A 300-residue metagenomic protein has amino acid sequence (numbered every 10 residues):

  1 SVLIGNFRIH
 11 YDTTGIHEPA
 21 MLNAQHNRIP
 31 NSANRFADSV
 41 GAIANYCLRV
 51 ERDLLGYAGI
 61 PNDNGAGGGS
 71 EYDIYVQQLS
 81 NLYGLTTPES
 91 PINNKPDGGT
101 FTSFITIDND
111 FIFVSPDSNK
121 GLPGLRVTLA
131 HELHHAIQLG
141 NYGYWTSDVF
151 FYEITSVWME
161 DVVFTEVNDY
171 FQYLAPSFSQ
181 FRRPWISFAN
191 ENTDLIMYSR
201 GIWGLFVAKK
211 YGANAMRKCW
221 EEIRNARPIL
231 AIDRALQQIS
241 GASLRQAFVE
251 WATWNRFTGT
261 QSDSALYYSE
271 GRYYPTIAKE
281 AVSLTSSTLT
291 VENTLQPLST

Functional and structural regions predicted by a protein language model:
G5-D148, T155, E166-V167: Juxtacatalytic substrate-recognition/specificity segment
F7-Y11, Y57, Y75, H134 (+5 more regions): Aromatic side chains
H10, T14, S39, A58-I60 (+10 more regions): Generic signature of intrinsically disordered, low-complexity segments enriched in small/polar residues
E18, E51, E71, Q77-Q78 (+13 more regions): Glutamate identity and glutamate-enriched acidic tracts
Q25, Q77-Q78, Q138, Q172 (+5 more regions): Residue-identity detector for glutamine
P91-T100, P123-V127, G143-K210, N214 (+1 more regions): Acidic/His/Gly-enriched intrinsically disordered linker/tail segments that often contain short helix/coil "MoRF-like"
N225-T300: Beta/coil-rich, acidic/histidine-enriched accessory regions frequently appended to metallopeptidases
